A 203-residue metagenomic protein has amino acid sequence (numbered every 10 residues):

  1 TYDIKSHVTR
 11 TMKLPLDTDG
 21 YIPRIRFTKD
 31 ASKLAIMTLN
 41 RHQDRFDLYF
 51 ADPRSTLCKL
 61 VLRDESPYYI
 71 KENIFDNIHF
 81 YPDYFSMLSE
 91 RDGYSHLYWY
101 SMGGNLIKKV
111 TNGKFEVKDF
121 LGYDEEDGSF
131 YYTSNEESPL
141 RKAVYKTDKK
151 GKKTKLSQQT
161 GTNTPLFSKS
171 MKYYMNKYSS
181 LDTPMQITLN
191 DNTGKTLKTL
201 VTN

Functional and structural regions predicted by a protein language model:
T1-I4, T9, Y21-R26, S32-L39 (+7 more regions): Non-catalytic accessory segments flanking enzyme active sites
D30-S32, P82-D83, D127-G128, K172: Short coil/turn segments that connect the beta-strands within blades of beta-propeller domains
L60-L62, H96-N112: Polyanionic (Asp/Glu-rich) segments that form extended negatively charged tracts
Y69-I78, P82: Polybasic, glycine- and aromatic-enriched phosphate-binding surface used to engage nucleic acids
F80-E90, S95, D124-E126: Loop/turn-rich, solvent-exposed surfaces of beta-rich toroidal or solenoidal domains
L106, V117-G122: A structural signal for short, hydrophobic beta-strand segments that form beta-sheets in beta-rich/all-beta domains
